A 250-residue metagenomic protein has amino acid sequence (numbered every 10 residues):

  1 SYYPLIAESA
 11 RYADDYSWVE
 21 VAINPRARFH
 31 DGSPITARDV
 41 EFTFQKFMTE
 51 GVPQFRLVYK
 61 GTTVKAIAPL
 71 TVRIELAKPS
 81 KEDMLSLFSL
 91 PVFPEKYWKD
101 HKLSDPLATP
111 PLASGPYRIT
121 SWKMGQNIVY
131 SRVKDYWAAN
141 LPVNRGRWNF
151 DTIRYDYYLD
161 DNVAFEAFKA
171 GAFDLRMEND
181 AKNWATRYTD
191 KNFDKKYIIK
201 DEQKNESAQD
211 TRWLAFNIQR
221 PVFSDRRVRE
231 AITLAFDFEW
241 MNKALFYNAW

Functional and structural regions predicted by a protein language model:
S1, L5-E8, S33, D83-P91 (+3 more regions): A structural "hinge/loop" feature
L5-A7, D14-W18, I35, Y59 (+6 more regions): Extracytoplasmic
E8-P53, I67, R73-E75, Y158 (+3 more regions): Aromatic- and charge-enriched surface segment that lines or borders ligand/interaction sites
R11, A22, R56-K99, P116-K123: Surface-exposed binding/hinge segments that line and control ligand-binding clefts or catalytic entry sites
D15-S17, N24-R26, V40, Q45 (+10 more regions): Solvent-exposed coil/turn segments that connect beta secondary-structure elements in extracytoplasmic/periplasmic
T63-A66, T120-S131, D156-R220, A231 (+1 more regions): Extracellular/periplasmic solute-recognition and catalytic clefts
F88-R154, L159-V163: Gly/Pro-rich hinge or "lid" segments in bacterial periplasmic/extracellular proteins
